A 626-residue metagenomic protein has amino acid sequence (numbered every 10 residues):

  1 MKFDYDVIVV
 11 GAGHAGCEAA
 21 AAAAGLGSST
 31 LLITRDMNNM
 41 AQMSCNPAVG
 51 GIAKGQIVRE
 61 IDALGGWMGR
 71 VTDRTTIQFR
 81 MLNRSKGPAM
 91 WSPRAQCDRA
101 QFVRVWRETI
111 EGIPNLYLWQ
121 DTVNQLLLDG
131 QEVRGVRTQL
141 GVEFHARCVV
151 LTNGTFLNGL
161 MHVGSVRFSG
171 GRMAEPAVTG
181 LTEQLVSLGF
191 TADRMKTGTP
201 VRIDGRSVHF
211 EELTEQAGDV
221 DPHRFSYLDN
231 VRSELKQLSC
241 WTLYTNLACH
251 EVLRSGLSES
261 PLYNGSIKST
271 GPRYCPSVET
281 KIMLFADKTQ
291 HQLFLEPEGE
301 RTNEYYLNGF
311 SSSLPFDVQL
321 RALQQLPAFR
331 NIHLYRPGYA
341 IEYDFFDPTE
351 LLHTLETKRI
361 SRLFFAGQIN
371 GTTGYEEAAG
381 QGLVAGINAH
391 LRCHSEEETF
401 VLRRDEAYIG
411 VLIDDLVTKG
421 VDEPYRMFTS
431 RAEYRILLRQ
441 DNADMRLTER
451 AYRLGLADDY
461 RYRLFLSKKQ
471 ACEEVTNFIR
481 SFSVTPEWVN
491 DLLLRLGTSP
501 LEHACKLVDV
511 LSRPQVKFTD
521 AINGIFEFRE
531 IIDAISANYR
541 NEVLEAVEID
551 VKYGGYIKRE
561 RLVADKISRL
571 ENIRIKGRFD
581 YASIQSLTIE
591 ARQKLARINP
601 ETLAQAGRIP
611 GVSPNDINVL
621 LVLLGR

Functional and structural regions predicted by a protein language model:
K2-A15: Beta1/beta-strand and adjacent pyrophosphate-binding region of the FAD-binding site in flavoprotein oxidoreductases
F3-Y5, Q139-C148: Core beta-strand elements of the Rossmann-like FAD/NAD(P) dinucleotide-binding domain in flavoenzyme oxidoreductases
V10, E143-G154: Short hydrophobic core segments
A21-Q125, L140, T152-S169, P176 (+3 more regions): Conserved N-terminal/central alpha/beta ligand/cofactor-binding core
D36-N38, T182-L320, I409, T418-D491 (+2 more regions): An anion/pyrophosphate-binding glycine-rich loop and adjacent beta-alpha core in soluble alpha-beta enzymes
L127-E143: Conserved beta-strand-loop-beta-strand element in the redox core of flavoprotein oxidoreductases
Y306-T372, F400-D414, R540-K594, N599: A glycine-rich dinucleotide-binding beta-alpha-beta segment and adjacent secondary-structure elements that constitute
R431, L437, T448-N618, V622-R626: Extended, charge-enriched "interface" segments that sit outside catalytic cores
